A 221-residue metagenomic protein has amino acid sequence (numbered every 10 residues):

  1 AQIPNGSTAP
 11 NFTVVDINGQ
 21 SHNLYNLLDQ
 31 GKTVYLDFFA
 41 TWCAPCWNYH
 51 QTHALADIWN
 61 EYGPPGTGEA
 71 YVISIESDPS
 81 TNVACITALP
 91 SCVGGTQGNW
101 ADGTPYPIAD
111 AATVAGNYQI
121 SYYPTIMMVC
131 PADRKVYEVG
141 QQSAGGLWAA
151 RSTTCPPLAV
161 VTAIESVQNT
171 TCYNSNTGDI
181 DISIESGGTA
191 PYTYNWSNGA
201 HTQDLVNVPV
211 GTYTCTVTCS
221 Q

Functional and structural regions predicted by a protein language model:
A1-G6, C155-Q221: Proline- and Ser/Thr-rich low-complexity, intrinsically disordered segments
F12-V34, E61-G63: A short beta-strand-turn-helix
G31-V34, F39-C43, P79, Y122: Short pre-active-site segment immediately N-terminal to redox-active cysteine/selenocysteine motifs in thiol-based
V34-F38, A70-E76, Y106-A109, T125-V129 (+1 more regions): Structural recognition of the beta-strand scaffold that forms the well-ordered cores of secreted hydrolase catalytic
F38-A54: Conserved redox-active cysteine motifs that mediate thiol-disulfide chemistry, especially di-cysteine Cys-X(1-2)-Cys
W42, C130, V217-Q221: Surface-exposed loop/turn motifs at beta-strand-loop junctions within extracellular Ig-like and Fibronectin type III
T87-P131: Short, internal strand/loop/helix patches that form the active-site neighborhood or redox-interaction surface
M128-T162: Thiol-/selenol-based redox modules, centered on thioredoxin-like and closely related oxidoreductase domains
